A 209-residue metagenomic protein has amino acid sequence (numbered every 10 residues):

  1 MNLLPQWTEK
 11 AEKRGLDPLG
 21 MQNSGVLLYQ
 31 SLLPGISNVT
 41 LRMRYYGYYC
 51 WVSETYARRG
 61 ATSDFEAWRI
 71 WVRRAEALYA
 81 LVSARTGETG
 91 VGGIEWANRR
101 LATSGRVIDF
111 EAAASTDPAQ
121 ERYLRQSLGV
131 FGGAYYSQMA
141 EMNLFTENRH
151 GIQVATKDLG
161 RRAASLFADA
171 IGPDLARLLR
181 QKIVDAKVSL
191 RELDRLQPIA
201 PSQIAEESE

Functional and structural regions predicted by a protein language model:
M1-V130: Short, amphipathic alpha-helical interface elements at domain boundaries that mediate macromolecular binding
G129, G133-E209: Accessory beta->alpha helical hairpin/"wing" motif in late/C-terminal subdomains of nucleic-acid enzymes
